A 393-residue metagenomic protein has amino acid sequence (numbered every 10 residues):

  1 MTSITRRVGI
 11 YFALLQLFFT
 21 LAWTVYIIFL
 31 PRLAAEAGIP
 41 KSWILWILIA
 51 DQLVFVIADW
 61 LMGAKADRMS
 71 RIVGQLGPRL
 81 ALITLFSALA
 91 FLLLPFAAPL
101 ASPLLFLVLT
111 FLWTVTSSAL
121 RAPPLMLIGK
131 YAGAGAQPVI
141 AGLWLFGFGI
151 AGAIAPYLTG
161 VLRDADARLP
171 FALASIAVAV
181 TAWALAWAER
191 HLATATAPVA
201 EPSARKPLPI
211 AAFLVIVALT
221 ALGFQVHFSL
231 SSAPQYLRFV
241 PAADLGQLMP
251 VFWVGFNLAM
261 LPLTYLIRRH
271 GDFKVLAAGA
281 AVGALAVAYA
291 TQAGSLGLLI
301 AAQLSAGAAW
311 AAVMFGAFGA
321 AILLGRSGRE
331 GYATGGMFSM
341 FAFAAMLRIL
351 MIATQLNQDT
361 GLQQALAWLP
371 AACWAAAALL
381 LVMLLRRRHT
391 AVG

Functional and structural regions predicted by a protein language model:
M1-F55, A212, I216, A221-R238: Helix-loop boundary and gating motifs at the non-cytosolic
I57-G74, R163, A259-D272: Helix-to-loop junctions at the C-terminal end of transmembrane segments in multipass secondary transporters
L76-L93, K274-Y289: Structural signature of the two symmetry-related core transmembrane helices
A90-A97, A101-L120, L298-A312: Hydrophobic core of transmembrane alpha-helices in multi-pass small-molecule transporters, especially MFS/SLC-type
A119-A132, A312-R326: Intracellular juxtamembrane helix-capping segments at the cytosolic ends of symmetry-related transmembrane helices
P138-Y157, F338-I349: Glycine-rich segments within core transmembrane alpha-helices of 12-TM secondary carriers
G160-A177, A353-A375: A membrane-interface helix-boundary motif in multi-pass transporters
S327-D359: A late C-terminal transmembrane helix in Major Facilitator Superfamily
